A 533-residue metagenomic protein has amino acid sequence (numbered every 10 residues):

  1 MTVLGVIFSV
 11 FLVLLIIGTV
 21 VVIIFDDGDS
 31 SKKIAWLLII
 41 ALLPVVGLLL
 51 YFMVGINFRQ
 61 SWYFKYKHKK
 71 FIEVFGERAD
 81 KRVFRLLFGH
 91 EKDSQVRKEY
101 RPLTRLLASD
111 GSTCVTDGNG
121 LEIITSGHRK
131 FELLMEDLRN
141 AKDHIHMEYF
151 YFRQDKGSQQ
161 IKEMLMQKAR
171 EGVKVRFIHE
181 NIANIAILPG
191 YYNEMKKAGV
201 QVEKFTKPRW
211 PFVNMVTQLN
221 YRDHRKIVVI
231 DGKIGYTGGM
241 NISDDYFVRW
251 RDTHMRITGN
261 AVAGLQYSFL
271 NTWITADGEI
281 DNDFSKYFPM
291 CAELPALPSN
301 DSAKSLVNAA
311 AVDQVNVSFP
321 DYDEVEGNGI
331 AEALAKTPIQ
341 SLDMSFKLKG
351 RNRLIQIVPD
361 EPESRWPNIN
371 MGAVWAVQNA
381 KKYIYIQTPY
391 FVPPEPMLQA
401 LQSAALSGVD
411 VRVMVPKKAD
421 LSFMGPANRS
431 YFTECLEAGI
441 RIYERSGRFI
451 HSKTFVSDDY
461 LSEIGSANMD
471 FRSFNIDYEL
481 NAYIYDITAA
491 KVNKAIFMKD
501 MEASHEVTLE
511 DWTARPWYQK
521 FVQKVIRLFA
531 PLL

Functional and structural regions predicted by a protein language model:
M1-M371, W375, N379, S403 (+6 more regions): N-terminal localization/anchoring segments of enzymes in phospholipid and broader phosphate metabolism
F150, E180, P389-Y390, M424: Glycine- and other small-residue-rich loops at beta-strand/loop junctions that grip anionic moieties
T253, Q387-T388: A short, conserved beta-strand element enriched in hydrophobic/aromatic residues
N370, V377, L398, V411 (+1 more regions): A general structural signal for well-ordered alpha-helical packing
A380, Y390-V411, P416, L421: Helical hairpin unit composed of two closely spaced alpha helices linked by a short loop
V409-V413, K417-M469: C-terminal structural cap/anchor segments
